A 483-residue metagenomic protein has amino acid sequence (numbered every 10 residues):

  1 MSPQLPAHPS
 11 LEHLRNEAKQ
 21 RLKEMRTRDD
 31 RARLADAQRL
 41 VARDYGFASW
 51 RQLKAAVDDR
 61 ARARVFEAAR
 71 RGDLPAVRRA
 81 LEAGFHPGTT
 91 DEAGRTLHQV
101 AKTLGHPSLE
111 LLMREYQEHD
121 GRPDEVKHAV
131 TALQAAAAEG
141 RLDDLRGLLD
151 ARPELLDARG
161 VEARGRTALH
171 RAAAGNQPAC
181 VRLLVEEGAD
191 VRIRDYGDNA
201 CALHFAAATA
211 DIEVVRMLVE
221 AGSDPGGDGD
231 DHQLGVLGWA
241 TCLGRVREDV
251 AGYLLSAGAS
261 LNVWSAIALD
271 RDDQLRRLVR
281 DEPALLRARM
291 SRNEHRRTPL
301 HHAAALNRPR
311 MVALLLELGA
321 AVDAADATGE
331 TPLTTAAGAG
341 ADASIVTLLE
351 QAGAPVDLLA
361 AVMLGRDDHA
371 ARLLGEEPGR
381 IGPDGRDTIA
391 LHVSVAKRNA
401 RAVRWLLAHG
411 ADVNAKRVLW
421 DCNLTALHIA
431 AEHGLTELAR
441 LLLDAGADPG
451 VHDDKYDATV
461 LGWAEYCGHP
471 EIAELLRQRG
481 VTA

Functional and structural regions predicted by a protein language model:
M1-A76, H86-G88, E92-R95, V100 (+1 more regions): Intrinsically disordered, low-complexity eukaryotic regions enriched in glycine, serine and charged residues
D59-R64, H106-E139, T241-L269, R277 (+4 more regions): Ankyrin-repeat-protein effector appendages
A61-E67, T90-T96, E125-A135, A158-A168 (+9 more regions): Ankyrin-repeat boundary/"N-cap" motif
A61-T89, H128-R171, L269-S291, H295 (+3 more regions): N-terminal segments that cap or nucleate solenoid repeat domains
E67-R71, V100-H106, A135-R141, R171-Q177 (+9 more regions): Ankyrin repeat A-helix N-terminal signature
A76, S108-L109, D144, A179-C180 (+9 more regions): Conserved ankyrin/ankyrin-like repeat signature
R79-H86, R114-E118, L149-L155, R182-D190 (+9 more regions): Ankyrin repeat domain, specifically the short helix-to-loop turn at the C-terminus of the second helix of each repeat
E154, A257-R297, A305-L306, G340 (+8 more regions): Alpha-helical protein-protein interaction modules
